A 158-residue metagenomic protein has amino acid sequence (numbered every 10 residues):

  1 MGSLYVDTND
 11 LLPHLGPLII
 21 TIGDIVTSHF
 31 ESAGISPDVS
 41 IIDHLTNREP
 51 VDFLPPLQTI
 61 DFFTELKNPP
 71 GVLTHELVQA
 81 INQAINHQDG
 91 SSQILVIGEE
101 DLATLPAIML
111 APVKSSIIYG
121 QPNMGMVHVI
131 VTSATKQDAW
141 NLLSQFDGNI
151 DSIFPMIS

Functional and structural regions predicted by a protein language model:
M1-P69: N-terminal, charge-rich interaction modules
P17-I19, G90-V96, S115-I117: Generic beta-sheet signal
I20-S28, I97-T104, M124-G125: Gly/Ser/Thr-rich loops at beta-strand to alpha-helix junctions that form or flank small-molecule/cofactor-binding
E31-V39, P55-Q58, I108-V113, T132-K136 (+1 more regions): Short, solvent-exposed amphipathic alpha-helical segments in soluble enzyme and RNA/protein-processing domains
P37-H44, V113-P122: Short hydrophobic/aromatic-enriched beta-strand-loop microsegments
F62-A103: Internal catalytic-core helix/loop-beta-alpha segment that presents or stabilizes conserved functional determinants
G120-K136: Short, flexible loop segments at boundaries between secondary-structure elements
S133-S158: Charged phosphate-binding loop/patch that engages nucleotide di/tri-phosphates or the phosphate backbone of nucleic
